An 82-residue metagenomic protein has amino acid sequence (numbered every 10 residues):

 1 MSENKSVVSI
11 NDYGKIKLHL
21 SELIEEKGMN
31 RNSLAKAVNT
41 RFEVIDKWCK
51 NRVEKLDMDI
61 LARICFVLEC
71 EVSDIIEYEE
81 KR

Functional and structural regions predicted by a protein language model:
S2-G28: A short, Lys/Arg-rich alpha-helix, primarily the initiator
E25, K36, F66: Alpha-helical residues within the helix-turn-helix
E25, N39, K50, E80: Residue-level detection of the helix-turn-helix DNA-binding "recognition helix"
G28-K47: Short alpha-helical DNA-recognition segment
V44-K47, I60, D74: Residue-level recognition of specific faces of alpha-helices
R52-R63: Short, basic-rich loop-to-helix N-cap that marks the start of a DNA-contacting helix
E69-R82: Short C-terminal boundary/hinge segments that cap the last helix of small helical domains
